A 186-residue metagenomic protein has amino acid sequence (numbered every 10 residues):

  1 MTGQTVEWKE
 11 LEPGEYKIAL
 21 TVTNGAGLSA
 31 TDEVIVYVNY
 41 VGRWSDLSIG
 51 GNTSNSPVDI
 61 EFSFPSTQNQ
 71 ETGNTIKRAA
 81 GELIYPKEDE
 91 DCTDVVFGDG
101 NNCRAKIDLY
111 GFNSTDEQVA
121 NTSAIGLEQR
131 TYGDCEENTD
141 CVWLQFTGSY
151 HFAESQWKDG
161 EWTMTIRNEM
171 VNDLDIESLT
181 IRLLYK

Functional and structural regions predicted by a protein language model:
M1, W8-E12, Y16: Residue-level recognition of secondary-structure-to-loop junctions
Q4-E7, D32, V58-I60, G148: Short strand-edge motifs at loop-to-beta-strand transitions and within beta-strands of extracellular beta-rich domains
K9-E12, G25-A26, Y110-K186: Noncatalytic accessory or regulatory domains flanking protease catalytic cores in secreted, cell-surface, and selected
Y16, L20-V22: Hydrophobic/tyrosine-rich beta-strand signature of extracellular beta-sandwich/beta-rich modules, prominently
L28-V38, L179-I181: C-terminal edge beta-strand
Y37-S45: Extracellular interdomain linker/stem segments of modular secreted and single-pass surface proteins
V38, L83-K87, N168: Short beta-strand segments enriched in hydrophobic/aromatic residues within well-folded beta-rich domains
S54-T131: Acidic, Ser/Thr/Pro-rich low-complexity intrinsically disordered segments
